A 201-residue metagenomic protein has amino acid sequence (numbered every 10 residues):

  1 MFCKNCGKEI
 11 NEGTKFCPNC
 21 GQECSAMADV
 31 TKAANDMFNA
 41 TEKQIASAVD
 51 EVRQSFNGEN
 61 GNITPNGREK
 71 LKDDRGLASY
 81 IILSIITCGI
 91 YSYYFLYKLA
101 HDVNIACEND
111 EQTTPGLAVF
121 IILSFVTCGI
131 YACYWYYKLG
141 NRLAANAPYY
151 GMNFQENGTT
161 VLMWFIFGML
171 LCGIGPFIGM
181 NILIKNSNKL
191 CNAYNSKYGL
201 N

Functional and structural regions predicted by a protein language model:
M1-A40: Cys/His-rich metal-coordination motifs, chiefly Zn-binding "fingers/knuckles"
P18, K32, D36, A40-S124 (+2 more regions): Membrane-interface extramembranous regions at the lipid-water interface
